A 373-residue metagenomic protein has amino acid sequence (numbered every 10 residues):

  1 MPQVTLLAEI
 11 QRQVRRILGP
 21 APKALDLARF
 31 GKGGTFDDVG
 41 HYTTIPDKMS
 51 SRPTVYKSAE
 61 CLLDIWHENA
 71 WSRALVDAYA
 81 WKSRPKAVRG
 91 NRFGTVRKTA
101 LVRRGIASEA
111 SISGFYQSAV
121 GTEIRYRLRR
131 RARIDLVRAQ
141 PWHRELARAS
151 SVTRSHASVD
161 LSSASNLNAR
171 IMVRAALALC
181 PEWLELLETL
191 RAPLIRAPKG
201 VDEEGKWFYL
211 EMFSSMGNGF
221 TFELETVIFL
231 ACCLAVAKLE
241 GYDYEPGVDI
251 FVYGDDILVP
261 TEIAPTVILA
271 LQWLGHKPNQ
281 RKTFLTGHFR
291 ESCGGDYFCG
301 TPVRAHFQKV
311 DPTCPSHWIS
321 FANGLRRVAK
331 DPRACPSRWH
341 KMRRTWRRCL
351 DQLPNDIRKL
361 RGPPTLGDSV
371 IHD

Functional and structural regions predicted by a protein language model:
M1-K98, G105-A107, G114-S118, T122-R127 (+6 more regions): Right-hand nucleic-acid polymerase module
H156-V159, V252: Short hydrophobic beta-strand that contains or immediately precedes a catalytic carboxylate
S163, L258: Short, glycine/acidic-enriched loop or turn micro-motifs at the edges of active sites
Y253, I257: PRPP/pyrophosphate-binding module of the type I phosphoribosyltransferase fold
